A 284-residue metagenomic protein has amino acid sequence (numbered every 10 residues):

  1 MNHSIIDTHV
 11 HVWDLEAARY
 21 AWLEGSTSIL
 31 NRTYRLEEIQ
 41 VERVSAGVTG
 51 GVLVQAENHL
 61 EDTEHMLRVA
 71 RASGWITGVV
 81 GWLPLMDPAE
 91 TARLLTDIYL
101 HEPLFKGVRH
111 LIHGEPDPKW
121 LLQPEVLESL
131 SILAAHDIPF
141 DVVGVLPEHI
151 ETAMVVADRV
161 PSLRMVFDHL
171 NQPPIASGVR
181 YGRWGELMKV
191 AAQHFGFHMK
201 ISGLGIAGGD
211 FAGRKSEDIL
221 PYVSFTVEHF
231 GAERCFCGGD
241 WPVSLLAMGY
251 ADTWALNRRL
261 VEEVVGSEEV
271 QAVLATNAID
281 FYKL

Functional and structural regions predicted by a protein language model:
M1-H65, A70-R71: An N-terminally biased module of ancient metal coordination in phosphate/nucleic-acid-related enzymes
N2-I6, I29-G50, F225, H229-F236 (+1 more regions): Mid-to-C-terminal alpha-helical segments outside catalytic/metal-binding sites
H9, G51, M66, V79 (+6 more regions): Conserved, mostly hydrophobic/aromatic
V10, A56, L83, L170 (+1 more regions): Active-site metal-binding loops of divalent metal-dependent hydrolases
N31-E38, N58-D62, D87-E90, E125 (+4 more regions): Soluble or luminal CAZymes and related metallo-dependent hydrolases
E61-E148, M154-V155, G203-L204, F211-G213: Active-site gating/metal-coordination segments in enzymes
E61-T77, V160-V166, I219-E228, Y250-V261: Short, electropositive alpha-helical surface patch
W120-F236: Catalytic pocket-lining loop regions of alpha/beta-barrel enzymes, especially the amidohydrolase/enolase/GH5 lineages
